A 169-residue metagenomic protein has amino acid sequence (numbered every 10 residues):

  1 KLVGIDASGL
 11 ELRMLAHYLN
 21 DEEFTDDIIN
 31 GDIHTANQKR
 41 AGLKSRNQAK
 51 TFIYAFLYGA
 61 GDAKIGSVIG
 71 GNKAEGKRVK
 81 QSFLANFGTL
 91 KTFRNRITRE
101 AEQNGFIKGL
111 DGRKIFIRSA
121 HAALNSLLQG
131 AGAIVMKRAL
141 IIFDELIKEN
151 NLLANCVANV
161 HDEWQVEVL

Functional and structural regions predicted by a protein language model:
K1-L169: Conserved catalytic core of nucleotide polymerization and phosphodiester-bond processing enzymes
